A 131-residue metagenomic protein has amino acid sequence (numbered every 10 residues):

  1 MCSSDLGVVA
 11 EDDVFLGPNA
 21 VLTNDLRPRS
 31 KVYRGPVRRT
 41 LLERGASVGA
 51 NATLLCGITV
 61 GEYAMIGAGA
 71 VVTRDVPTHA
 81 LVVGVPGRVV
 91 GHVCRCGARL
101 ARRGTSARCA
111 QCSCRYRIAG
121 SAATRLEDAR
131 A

Functional and structural regions predicted by a protein language model:
M1-S3: Short, small-residue-biased leader/transition segments that mark boundaries at the very start of proteins
V8, D13, N19-A20, D25-K31 (+7 more regions): Terminal amphipathic alpha-helical/low-complexity segments used for targeting or macromolecular assembly
V48-A50: Alpha-helical coiled-coil heptad-repeat segments
T53-L55: Hydrophobic alpha-helical bundle architecture
